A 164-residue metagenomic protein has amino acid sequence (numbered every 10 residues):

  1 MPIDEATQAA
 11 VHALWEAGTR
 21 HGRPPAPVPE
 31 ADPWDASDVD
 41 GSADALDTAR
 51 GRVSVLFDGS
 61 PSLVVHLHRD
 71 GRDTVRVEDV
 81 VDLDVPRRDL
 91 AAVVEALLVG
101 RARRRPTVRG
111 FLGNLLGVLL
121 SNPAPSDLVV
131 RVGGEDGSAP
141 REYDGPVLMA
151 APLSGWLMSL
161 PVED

Functional and structural regions predicted by a protein language model:
M1, S37, G51-V53, V75 (+3 more regions): Residue-level marker of intrinsically disordered, low-complexity segments enriched for small/polar residues
M1-R50: N-terminal "first-domain core" detector
P2-E5, A9, V81, V85-D89 (+1 more regions): Alpha-helix boundary/N-cap detector
I3, E95-D164: Acidic, proline/glycine-rich low-complexity IDRs
A9-A13, D89-A96: Long, highly charged amphipathic alpha-helices
A17, H21, V93-G100: Conserved short hydrophobic interaction patches
G41-A45, G59-R69, G110, N114-S121: Short linear motifs in intrinsically disordered
R50-D89, D136-D164: Intrinsically disordered, low-complexity regulatory segments enriched in Ser/Thr/Pro and charged residues
